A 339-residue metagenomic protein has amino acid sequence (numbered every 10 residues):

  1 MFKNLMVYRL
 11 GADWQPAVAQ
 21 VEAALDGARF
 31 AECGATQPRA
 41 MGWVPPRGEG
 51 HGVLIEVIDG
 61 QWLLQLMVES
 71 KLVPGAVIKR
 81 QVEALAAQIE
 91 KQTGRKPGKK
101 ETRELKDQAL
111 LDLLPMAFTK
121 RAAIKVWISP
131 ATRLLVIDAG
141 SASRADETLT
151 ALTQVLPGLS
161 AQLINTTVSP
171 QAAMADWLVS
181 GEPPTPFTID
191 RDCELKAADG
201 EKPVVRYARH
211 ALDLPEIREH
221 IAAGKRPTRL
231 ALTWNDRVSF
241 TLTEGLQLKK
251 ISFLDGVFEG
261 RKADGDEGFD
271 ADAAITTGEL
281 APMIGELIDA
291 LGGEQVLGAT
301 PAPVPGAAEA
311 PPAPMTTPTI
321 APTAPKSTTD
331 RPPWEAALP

Functional and structural regions predicted by a protein language model:
M1-P339: Intrinsically disordered, low-complexity, charge-rich terminal extensions of nucleic-acid-associated complexes
